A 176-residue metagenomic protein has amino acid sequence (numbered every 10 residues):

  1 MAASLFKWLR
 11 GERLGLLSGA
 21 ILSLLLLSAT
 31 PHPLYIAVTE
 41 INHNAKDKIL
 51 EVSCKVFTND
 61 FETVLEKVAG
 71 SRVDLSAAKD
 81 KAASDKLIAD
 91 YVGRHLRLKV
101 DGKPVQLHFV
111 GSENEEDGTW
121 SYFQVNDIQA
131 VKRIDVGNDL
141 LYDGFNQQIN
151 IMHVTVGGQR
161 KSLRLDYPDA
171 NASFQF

Functional and structural regions predicted by a protein language model:
A2-A20: Bacterial N-terminal signal peptides that target proteins for export
S23-T30: Hydrophobic h-region of N-terminal signal peptides that target proteins for export in Gram-negative bacteria
P31-F176: N-terminal soluble domains immediately following signal/targeting peptides that reside in extracytoplasmic
